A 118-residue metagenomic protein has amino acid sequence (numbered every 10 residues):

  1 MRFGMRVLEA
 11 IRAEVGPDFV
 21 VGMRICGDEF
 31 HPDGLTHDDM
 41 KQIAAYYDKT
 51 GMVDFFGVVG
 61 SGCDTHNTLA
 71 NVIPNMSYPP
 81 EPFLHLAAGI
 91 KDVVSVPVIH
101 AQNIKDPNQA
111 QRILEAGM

Functional and structural regions predicted by a protein language model:
M1-M118: Flavin-dependent oxidoreductase catalytic cores
